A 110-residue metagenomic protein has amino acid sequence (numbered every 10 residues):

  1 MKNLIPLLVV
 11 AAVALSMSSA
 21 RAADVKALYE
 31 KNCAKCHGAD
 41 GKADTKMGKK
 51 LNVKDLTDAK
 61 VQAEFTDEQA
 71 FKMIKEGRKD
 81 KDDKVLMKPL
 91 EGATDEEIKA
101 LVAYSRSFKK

Functional and structural regions predicted by a protein language model:
M1-P6: Positively charged n-region of N-terminal signal peptides that target proteins for export
L8-S16: Bacterial N-terminal signal peptides
M17-A22: Sec/Tat signal peptide C-region and signal peptidase I cleavage site
V25-K31, K109-K110: Short sequence/structural segments immediately N-terminal
Y29-A39, L101, S105: The canonical Cys-X-X-Cys-His
K42-A43: Short, non-ligating residues that shape and space the ligands of small metal-coordination modules and catalytic
M47-D55, A59-K60, Q69, M73-F108: Axial heme c-ligation environment in periplasmic c-type cytochrome domains
E64-F65: Short, conserved charged micro-motifs
